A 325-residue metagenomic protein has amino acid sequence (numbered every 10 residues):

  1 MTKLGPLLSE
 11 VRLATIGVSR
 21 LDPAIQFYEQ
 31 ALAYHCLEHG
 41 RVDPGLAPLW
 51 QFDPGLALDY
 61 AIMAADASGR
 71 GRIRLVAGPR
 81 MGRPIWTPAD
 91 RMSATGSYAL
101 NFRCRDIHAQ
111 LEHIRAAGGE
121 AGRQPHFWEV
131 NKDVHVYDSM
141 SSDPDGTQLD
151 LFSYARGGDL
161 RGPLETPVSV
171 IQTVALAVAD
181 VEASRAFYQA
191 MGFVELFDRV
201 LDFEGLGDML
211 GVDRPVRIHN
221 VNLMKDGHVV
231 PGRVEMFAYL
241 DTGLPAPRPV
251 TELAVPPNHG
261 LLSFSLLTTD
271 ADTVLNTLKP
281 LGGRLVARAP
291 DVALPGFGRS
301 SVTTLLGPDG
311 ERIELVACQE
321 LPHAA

Functional and structural regions predicted by a protein language model:
M1-I25, H35-E38, S97-F102, F152-R185 (+5 more regions): N-terminal beta-strand motif that seeds the catalytic metal site of vicinal oxygen chelate
P6, G40-D59, R80-Y98, R115-Y137 (+6 more regions): A cross-kingdom feature marking solvent-exposed beta-strand/loop segments within repeated, beta-rich binding/scaffold
E10-S19, D59-R80, P84-I114, V136-S142 (+5 more regions): Vicinal oxygen chelate
I16-R70, A116, E129-V134, A177-P231 (+2 more regions): Core segments of cupin and vicinal oxygen chelate
A24-F27, I73-A77, Q148-L151, F187 (+1 more regions): Short acidic/polar alpha-helix capping motifs at helix-coil junctions
R74-G78, D138-G162: Short, structured interface segments
T147-L149, E311-E314: Short, conserved beta-strand/loop elements in beta-sheet-dominated catalytic cores that frequently flank divalent-metal
